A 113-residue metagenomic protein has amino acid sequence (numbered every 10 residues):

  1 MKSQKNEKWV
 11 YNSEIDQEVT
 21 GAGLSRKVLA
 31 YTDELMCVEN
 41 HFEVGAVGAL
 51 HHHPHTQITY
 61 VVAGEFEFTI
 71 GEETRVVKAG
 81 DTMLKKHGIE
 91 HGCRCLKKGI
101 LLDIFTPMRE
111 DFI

Functional and structural regions predicted by a protein language model:
M1-E34: A short, N-terminal "cap"/entry segment at the start of jelly-roll beta-barrel domains of the cupin/DSBH fold
E34, H55, A63, K98 (+1 more regions): ATP/adenylate-binding site constellation spanning eukaryotic-like Ser/Thr protein kinases, ABC-transporter
M36-H52: Conserved short histidine dyad/triad with adjacent acidic residue
E39, V62-A63, K78-A79, K97: A cytosolic small-molecule/anion-sensing beta-strand core signal
V47-G48, E67, M83, H87-G92: Histidine-centered metal-chelating micro-motifs
H55-F66, G71: Glycine- and acidic-residue-biased ligand/ion/polar-headgroup-sensing regions
E72-H87: Short acidic-glycine-tyrosine-enriched beta hairpin
H87-D111: Ligand-binding loop in jelly-roll beta-barrel domains
